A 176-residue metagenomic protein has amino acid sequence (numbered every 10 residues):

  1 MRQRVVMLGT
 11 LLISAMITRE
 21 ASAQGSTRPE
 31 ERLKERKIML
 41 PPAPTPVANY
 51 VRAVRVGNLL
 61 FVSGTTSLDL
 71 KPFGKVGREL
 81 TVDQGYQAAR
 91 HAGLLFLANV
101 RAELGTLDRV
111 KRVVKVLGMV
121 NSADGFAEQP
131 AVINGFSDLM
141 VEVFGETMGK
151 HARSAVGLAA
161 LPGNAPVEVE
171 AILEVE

Functional and structural regions predicted by a protein language model:
M1-L8: N-terminal export leaders
G9-L11, A21: Cleavable N-terminal signal peptides
S22-E176: Short, polar/acidic, helix-capping and beta-turn segments at strand->helix junctions that line the mouths
